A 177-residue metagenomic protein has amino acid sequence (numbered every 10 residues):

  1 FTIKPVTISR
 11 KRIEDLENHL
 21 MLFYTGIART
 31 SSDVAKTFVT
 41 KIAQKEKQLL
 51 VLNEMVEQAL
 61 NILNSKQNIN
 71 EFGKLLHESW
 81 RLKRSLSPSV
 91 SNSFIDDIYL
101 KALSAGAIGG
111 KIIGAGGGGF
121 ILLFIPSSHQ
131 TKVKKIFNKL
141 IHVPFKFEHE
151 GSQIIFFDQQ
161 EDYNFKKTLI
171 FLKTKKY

Functional and structural regions predicted by a protein language model:
F1-G110, L122-Y177: C-terminal nucleotide
G118: Glycine-rich active-site/cofactor-binding loop and its immediate structural neighborhood
